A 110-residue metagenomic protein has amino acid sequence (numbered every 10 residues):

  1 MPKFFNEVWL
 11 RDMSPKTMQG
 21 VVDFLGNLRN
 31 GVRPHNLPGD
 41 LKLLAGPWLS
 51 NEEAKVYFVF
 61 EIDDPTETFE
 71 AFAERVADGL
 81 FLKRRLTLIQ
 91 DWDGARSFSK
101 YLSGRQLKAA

Functional and structural regions predicted by a protein language model:
M1-K55, D63-E70, Q90-A110: Short S/T/G/P-rich N-terminal loop/turn motif that feeds into the first structured element of a domain
P38, A77-D78: Generic structural signal for alpha-helix starts
A71-R75: Short, aromatic/basic amphipathic alpha-helical patches
D78-D93: Conserved short beta-strand edge segments in small beta-sheet-based binding/regulatory domains
